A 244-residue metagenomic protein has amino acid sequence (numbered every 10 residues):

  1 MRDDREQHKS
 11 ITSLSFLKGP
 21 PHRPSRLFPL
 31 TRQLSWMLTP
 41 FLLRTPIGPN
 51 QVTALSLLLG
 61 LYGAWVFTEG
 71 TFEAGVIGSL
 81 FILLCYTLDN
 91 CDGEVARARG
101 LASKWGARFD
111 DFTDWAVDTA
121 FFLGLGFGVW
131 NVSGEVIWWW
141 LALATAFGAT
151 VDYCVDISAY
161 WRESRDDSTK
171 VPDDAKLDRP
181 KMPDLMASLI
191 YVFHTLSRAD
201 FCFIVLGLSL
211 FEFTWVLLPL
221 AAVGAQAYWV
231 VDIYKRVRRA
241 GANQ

Functional and structural regions predicted by a protein language model:
R2-T39, D111-Q244: A feature for the membrane-embedded catalytic helix bundles of lipid/isoprenoid biosynthetic enzymes
Q33-L34, T39-T53: Short, contiguous, helix-prone interaction/anchoring segments in small proteins
L42-R44, A96-R97, L208-S209: Helix-capping/transition residues at the boundaries of transmembrane alpha-helices and the short helical linkers
P46-W105, F122, L141: Membrane-embedded alpha-helical segments that form the functional core of polytopic membrane enzymes, especially those
T87, C91, V95, R108 (+3 more regions): Active-site His/Glu-centered metal-binding helix of metallohydrolases
R99-F112, V129: Short helix/strand-bridging catalytic loops that position acidic/His residues to coordinate divalent metals and engage
